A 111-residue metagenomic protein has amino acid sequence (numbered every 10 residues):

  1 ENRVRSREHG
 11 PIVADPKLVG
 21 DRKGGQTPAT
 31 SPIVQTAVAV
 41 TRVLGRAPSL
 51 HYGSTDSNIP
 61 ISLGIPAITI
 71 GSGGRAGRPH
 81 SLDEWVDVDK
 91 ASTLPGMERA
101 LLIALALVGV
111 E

Functional and structural regions predicted by a protein language model:
E1-E111: Metal-dependent amide/peptide-bond hydrolase catalytic core, centered on the "pita-bread" metallohydrolase fold
